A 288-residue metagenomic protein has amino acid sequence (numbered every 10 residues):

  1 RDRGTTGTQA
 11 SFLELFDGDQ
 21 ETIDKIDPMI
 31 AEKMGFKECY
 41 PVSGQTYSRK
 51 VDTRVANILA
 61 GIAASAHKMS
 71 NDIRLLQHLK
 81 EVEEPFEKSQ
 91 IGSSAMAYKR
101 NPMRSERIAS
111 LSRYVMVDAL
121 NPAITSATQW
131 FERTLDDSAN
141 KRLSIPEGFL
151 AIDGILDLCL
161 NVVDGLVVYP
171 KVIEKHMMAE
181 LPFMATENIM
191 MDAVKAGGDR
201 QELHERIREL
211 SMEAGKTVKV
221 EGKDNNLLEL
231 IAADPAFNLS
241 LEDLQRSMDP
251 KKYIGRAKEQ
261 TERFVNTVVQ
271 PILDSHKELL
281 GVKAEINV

Functional and structural regions predicted by a protein language model:
R1-T128: Internal glycine-rich alpha/beta core junctions
I91-V288: Catalytic-core signal marking the mid-to-C-terminal active-site face
